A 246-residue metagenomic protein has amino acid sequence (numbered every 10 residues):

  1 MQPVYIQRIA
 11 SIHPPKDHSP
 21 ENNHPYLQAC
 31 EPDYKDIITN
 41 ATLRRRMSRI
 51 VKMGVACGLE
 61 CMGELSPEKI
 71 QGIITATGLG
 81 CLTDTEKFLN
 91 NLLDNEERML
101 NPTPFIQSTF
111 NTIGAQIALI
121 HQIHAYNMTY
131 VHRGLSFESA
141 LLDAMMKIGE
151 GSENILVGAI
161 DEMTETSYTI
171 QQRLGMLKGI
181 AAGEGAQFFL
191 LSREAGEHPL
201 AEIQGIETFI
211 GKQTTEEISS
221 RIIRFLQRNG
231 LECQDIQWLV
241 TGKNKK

Functional and structural regions predicted by a protein language model:
M1-Y126, V131-E138, M146-S152, I160-K246: Conserved "HGTGT" condensation-loop signature of ketosynthase/thiolase-family condensing enzymes that catalyze
L156: Short aromatic-hydrophobic micro-motifs that form the base-stacking/packing surface for donor nucleotide recognition
